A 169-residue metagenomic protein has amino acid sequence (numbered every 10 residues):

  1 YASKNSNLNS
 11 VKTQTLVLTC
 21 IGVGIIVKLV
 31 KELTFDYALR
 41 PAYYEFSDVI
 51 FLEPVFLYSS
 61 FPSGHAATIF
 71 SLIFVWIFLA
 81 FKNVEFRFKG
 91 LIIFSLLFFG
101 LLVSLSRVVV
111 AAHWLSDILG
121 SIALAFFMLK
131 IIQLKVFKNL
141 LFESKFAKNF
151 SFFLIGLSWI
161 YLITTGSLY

Functional and structural regions predicted by a protein language model:
Y1, A42-Y43, I160, L168: Intrinsically disordered, low-complexity N-terminal regions enriched in serine/proline/glycine with scattered basic
Y1-I26, K89-I93: Interfacial segments of alpha-helical transmembrane regions
K4-N5, T34-D36, V110-A111: Short helix-capping/hinge motifs at transmembrane helix termini and TM-loop junctions
G24-P41: Transmembrane alpha-helix/helix-exit interface in multi-pass inner-membrane proteins
Y37-E53: Active-site core segment of subtilase-fold serine proteases
I50-L168: Membrane-embedded catalytic cores of phosphoryl/pyrophosphoryl-handling enzymes
